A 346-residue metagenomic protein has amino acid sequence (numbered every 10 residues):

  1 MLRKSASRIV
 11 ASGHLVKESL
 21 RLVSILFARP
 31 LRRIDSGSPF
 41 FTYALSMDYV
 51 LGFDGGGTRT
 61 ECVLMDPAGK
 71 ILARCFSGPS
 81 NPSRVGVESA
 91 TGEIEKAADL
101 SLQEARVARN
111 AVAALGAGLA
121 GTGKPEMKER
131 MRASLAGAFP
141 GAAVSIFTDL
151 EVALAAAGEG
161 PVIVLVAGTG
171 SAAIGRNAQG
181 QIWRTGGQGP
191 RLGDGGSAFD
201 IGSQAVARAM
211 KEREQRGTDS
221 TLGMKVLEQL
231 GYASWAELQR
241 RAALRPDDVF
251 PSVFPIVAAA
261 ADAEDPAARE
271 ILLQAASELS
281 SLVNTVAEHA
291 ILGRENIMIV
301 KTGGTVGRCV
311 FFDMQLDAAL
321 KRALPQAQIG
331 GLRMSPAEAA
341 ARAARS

Functional and structural regions predicted by a protein language model:
R3-R8, S12, S19-S24, R29-R33: Low-acidity, Ser/Thr- and Arg-rich intrinsically disordered low-complexity segments
V16, L20-I25, S38-S46: Short, intrinsically disordered or compositionally biased N-terminal tails of bacterial proteins
R33-D35, T42-Y43, F147: Short, positively charged and aromatic/hydrophobic N-terminal segments
F41-N110, S134, F139, A156-V162 (+1 more regions): ATP-binding/phosphotransfer module of carbohydrate and carboxylate kinases, centering on a glycine-rich
G56-T58, A113, A167-T169: Short, basic and Ser/Thr-rich N-terminal targeting/leader segments
V112-G118, F147: Glycine- and acidic-rich phosphate- and metal-coordinating loops
G116-G123, A167-T169, I297-R308: Glycine-rich beta-strand-to-loop/alpha-helix junction loops that act as flexible
T122-S220: Phosphate-binding/catalytic loop of phosphoryl-transfer enzymes
